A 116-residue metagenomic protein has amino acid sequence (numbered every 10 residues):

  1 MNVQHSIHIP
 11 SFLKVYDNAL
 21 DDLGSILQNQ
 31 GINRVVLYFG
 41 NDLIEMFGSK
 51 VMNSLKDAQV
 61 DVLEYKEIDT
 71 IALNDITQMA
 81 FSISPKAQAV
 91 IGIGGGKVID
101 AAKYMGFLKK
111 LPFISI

Functional and structural regions predicted by a protein language model:
M1-A89: ATP/NTP phosphate-donor binding region
L73-I116: Glycine/threonine-rich beta-strand-loop-alpha-helix active-site module that forms ligand/phosphate-binding
